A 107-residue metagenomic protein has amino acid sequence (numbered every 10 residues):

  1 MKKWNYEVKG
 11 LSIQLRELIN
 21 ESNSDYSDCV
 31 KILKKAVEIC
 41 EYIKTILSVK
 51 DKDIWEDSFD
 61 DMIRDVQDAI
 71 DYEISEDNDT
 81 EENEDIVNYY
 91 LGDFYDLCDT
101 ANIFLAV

Functional and structural regions predicted by a protein language model:
K2-V107: Long, low-complexity or tandemly repetitive, helically biased scaffold regions used for multimeric assembly/adhesion
